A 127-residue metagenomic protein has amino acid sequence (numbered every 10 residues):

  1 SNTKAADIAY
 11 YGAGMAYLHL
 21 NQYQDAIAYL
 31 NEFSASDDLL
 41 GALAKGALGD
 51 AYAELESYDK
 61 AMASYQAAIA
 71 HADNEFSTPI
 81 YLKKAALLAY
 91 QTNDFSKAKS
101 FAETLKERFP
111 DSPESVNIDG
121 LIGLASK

Functional and structural regions predicted by a protein language model:
S1-A6, L20, S34-A42, A70-S77 (+1 more regions): Short solvent-exposed coil/turn linkers within tandem alpha-helical repeat scaffolds
